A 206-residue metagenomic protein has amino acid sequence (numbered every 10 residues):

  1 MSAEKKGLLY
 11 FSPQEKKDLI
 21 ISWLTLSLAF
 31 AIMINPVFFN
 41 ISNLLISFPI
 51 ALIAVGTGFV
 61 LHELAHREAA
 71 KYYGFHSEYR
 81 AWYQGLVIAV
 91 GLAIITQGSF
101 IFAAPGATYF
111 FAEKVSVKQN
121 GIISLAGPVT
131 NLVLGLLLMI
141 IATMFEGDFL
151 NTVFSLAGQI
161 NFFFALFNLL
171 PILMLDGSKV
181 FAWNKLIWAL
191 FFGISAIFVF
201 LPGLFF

Functional and structural regions predicted by a protein language model:
M1-F206: Hydrophobic transmembrane alpha-helices and their immediate loop junctions in multi-pass integral membrane proteins
